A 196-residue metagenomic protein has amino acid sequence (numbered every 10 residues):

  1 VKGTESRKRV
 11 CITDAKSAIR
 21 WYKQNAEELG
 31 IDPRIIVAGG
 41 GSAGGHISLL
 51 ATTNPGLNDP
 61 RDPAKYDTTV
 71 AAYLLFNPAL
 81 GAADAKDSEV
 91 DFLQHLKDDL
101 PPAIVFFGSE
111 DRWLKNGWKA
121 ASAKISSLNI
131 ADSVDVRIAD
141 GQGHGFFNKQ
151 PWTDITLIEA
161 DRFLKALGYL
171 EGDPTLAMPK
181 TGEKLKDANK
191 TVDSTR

Functional and structural regions predicted by a protein language model:
V1-V10, A83, F147: Cap/lid segment of the alpha/beta-hydrolase catalytic domain
V10, D14-S17, W21, H46 (+4 more regions): Extracytoplasmic/secreted proteins, especially bacterial periplasmic and envelope-associated proteins
T13, S17-D98: Primarily recognizes the serine-hydrolase "nucleophile elbow" in alpha/beta-hydrolase and SGNH/GDSL folds
I36, A103, V134: Short, conserved active-site loop motifs that form the nucleotide-linked donor/cofactor pocket
A82, S109-K115: Acidic catalytic loop of the alpha/beta-hydrolase fold
D87-F92, P101, K115-S127: Short alpha-helix in the alpha/beta-hydrolase fold that links the catalytic acid
D99, I104-F107: Short beta-strand/loop motif that positions the catalytic acidic residue of the alpha/beta-hydrolase fold
K119, S126-R196: C-terminal catalytic histidine-bearing segment of alpha/beta-hydrolase fold enzymes
